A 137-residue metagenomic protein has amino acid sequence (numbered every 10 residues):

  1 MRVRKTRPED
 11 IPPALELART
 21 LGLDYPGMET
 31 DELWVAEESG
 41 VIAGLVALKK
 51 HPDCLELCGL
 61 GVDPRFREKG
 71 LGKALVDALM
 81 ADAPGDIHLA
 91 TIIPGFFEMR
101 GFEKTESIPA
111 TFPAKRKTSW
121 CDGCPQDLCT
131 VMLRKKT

Functional and structural regions predicted by a protein language model:
M1-Y25, E37, C129-V131, K136-T137: Short amphipathic alpha-helix that is part of the acyltransferase structural core
E32, D53, I92-I93: A generic "binding-loop/recognition-motif" signal
L33-E37, H88: Cytosolic beta-strand hydrophobic patch enriched in CBS
V35, V41-K50, C54-G61: Conserved beta-strand in the GNAT
V62, E68-A81: Conserved acetyl-CoA-binding loop-helix of GNAT-fold acetyltransferases
V76, A81-I93: Conserved GNAT acetyl-CoA-binding A-motif
T91-W120: Conserved active-site alpha-helix within GNAT-family acetyltransferase domains
A110-T137: C-terminal "cap" of GNAT-fold acetyltransferases
